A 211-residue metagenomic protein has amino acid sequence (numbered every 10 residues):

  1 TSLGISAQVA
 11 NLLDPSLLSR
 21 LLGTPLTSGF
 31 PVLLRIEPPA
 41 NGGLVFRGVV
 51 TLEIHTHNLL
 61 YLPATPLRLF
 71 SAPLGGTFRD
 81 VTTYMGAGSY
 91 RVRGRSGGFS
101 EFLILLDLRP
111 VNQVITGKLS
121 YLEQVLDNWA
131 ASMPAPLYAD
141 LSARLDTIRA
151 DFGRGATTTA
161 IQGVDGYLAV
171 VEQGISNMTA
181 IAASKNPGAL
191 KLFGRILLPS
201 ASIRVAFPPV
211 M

Functional and structural regions predicted by a protein language model:
T1, P15, S19, G23 (+10 more regions): Intrinsically disordered, low-complexity regions enriched in small/polar residues
S2-N11: N-terminal "first-domain core" detector
L3, G42-R47, H57-P136: Proteolytic cleavage junctions
S6, P25, P31, L44-V45 (+8 more regions): Compositionally biased, intrinsically disordered low-complexity regions
A10-R68, A135-D146, R154-T157, V164: Proteolytic processing hotspots in large secreted/extracellular or virion-associated proteins and select intracellular
L105-M211: Soluble extracellular-acting proteins and domains
